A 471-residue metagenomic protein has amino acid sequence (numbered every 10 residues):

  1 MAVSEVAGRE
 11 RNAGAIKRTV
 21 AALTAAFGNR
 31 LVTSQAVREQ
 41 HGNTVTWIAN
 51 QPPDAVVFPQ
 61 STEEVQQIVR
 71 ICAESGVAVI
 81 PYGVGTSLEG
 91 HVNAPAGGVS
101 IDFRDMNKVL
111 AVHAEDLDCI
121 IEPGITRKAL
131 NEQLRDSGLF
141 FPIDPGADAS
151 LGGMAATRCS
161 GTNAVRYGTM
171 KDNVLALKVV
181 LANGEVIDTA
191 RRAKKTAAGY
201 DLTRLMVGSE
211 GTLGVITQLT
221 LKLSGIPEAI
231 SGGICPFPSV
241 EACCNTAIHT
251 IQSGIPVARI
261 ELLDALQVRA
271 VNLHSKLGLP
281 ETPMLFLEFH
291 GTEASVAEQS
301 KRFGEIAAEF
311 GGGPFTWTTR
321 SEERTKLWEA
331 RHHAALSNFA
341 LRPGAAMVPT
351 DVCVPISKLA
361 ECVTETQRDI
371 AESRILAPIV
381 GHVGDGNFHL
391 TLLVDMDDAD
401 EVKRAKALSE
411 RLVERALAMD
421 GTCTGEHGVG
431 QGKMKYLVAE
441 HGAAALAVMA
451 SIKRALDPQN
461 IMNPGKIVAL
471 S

Functional and structural regions predicted by a protein language model:
M1-R70, T86-L117, Q267-S275, S321-P349 (+2 more regions): N-terminal flexible segment immediately upstream of the FAD-binding catalytic core in FAD-dependent oxidoreductases
N29, L417-V429, P458-M462: Alpha-helix capping/hinge segments and adjacent helical runs
T33-H41, S224-G225, S231, P236-R411 (+2 more regions): C-terminal substrate-recognition/cap domain of FAD-linked oxidoreductases
K108-E261, M462: FAD-binding subdomain of flavoenzyme oxidoreductases
E185, M434-S471: Activity-critical C-terminal alpha-helical subdomain
